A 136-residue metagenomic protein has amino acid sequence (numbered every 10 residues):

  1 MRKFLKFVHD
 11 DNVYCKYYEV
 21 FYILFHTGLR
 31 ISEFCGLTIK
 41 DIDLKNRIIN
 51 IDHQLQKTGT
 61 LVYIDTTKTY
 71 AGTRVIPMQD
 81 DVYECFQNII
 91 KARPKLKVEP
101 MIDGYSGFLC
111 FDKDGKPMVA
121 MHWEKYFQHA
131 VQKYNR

Functional and structural regions predicted by a protein language model:
M1-I31, C35-L37, K45, T73 (+2 more regions): Basic, Lys/Arg- and aromatic-enriched nucleic-acid-binding interface segment
F4, L55-K57, E84, D112-G115: Generic detector of bulky aromatic hydrophobic side chains
K6-Y17, T27, I76, P94-M101 (+2 more regions): Short, basic (Lys/Arg/His-rich) helix/loop patches that form interaction surfaces in the mid-to-C-terminal regions
T27, G36-P94, P100-M101: Conserved tyrosine-mediated DNA breakage-rejoining catalytic core shared by Y-recombinases
